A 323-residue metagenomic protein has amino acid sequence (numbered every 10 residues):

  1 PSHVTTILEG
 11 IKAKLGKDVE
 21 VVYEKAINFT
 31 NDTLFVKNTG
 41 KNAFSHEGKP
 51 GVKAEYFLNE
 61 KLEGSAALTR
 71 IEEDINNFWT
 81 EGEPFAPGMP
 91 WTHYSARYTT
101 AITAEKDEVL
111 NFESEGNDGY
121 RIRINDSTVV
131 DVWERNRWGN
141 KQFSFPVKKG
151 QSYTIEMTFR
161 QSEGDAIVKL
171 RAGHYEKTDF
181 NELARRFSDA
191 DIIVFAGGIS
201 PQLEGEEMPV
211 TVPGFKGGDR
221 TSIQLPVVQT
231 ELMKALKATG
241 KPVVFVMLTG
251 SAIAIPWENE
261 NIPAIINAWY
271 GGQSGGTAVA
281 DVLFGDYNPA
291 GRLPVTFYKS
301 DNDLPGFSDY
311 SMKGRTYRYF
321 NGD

Functional and structural regions predicted by a protein language model:
P1-D323: C-terminal non-catalytic regions of proteins with extracellular/luminal or membrane-system context
